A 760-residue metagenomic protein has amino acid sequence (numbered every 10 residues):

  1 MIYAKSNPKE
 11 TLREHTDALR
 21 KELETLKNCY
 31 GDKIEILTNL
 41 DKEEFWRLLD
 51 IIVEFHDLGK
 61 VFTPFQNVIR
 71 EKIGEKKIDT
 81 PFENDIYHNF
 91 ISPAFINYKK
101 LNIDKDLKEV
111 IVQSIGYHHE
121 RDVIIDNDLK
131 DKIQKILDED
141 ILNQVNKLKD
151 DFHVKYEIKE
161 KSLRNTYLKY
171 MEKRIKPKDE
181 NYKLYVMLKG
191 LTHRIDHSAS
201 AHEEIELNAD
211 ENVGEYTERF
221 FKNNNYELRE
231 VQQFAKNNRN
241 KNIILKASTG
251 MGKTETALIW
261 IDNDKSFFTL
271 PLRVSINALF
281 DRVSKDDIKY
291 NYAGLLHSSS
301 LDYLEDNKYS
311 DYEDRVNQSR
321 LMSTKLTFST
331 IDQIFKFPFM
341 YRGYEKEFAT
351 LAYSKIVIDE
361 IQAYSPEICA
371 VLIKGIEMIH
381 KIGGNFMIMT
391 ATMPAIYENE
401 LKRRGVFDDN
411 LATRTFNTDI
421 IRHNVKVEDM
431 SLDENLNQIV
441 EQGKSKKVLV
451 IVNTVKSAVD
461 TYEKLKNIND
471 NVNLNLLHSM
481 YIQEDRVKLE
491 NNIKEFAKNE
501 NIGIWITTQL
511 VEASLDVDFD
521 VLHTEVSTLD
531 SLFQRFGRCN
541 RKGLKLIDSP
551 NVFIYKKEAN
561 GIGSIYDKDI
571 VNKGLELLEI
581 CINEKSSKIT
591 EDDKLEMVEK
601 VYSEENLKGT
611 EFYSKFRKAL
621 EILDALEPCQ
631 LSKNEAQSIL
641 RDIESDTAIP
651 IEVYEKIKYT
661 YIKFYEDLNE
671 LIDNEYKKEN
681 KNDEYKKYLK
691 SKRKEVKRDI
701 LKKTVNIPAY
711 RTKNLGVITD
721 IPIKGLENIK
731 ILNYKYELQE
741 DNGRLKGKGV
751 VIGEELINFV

Functional and structural regions predicted by a protein language model:
I2, F536, K542-V760: C-terminal accessory region of SF2 helicases/translocases
I2-N212: Accessory nucleic-acid engagement/destabilization modules that flank
E83-I86, M480-Q483, V487, N501-S549 (+1 more regions): Conserved RecA-like helicase motor core of SF1/SF2 enzymes
R239-W260: Walker A/P-loop
K265-D287, H297-S300, A395-Y397: Conserved Walker A/P-loop ATP-binding site and its immediately adjacent core in helicase/helicase-like ATPase domains
K265-I276, G443-K466, L476: Conserved strand-helix element at the start of the C-terminal RecA-like helicase core
K346-K355, I361-T415: Post-DEXD/H (motif II) to motif III coupling segment of the RecA-like Helicase ATP-binding lobe
A395-G443: Interdomain hinge/linker at the junction between the two RecA-like core domains of SF2 helicases
